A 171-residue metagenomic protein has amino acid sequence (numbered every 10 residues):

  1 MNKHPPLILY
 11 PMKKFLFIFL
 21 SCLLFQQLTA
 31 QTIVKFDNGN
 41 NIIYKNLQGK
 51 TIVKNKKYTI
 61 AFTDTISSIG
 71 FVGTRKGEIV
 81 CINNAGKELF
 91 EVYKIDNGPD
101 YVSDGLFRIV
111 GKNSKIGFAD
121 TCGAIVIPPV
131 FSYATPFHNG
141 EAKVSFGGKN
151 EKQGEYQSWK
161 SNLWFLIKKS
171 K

Functional and structural regions predicted by a protein language model:
M1-T32: Bacterial Sec-dependent N-terminal signal peptides
Q31-K171: Residue-level detector of conserved, function-critical positions
